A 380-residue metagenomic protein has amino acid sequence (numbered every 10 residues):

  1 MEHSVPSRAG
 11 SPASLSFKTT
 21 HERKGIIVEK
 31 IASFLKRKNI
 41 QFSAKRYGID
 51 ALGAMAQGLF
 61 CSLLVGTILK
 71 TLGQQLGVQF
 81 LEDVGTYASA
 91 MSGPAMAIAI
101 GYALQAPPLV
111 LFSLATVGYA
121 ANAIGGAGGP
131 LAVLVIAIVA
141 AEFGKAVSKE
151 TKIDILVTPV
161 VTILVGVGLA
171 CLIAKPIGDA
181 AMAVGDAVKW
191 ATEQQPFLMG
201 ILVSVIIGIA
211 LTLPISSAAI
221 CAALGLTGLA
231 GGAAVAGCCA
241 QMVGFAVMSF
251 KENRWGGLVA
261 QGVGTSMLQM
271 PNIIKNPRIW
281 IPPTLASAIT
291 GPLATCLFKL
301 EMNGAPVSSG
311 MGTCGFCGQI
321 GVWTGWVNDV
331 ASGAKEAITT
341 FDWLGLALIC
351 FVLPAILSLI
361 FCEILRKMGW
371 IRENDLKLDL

Functional and structural regions predicted by a protein language model:
H3: Cationic, low-complexity basic patches in intrinsically disordered or flexible, solvent-exposed regions
R8: Short Gly/Ser/Thr- and charged-rich N-terminal loops/segments that act as flexible capping/hinge elements
A13-I27: Short, Lys/Arg-enriched N-terminal segments with co-localized hydrophobic residues within the first ~10-30 amino acids
R23-L380: Pore-lining transmembrane helices
